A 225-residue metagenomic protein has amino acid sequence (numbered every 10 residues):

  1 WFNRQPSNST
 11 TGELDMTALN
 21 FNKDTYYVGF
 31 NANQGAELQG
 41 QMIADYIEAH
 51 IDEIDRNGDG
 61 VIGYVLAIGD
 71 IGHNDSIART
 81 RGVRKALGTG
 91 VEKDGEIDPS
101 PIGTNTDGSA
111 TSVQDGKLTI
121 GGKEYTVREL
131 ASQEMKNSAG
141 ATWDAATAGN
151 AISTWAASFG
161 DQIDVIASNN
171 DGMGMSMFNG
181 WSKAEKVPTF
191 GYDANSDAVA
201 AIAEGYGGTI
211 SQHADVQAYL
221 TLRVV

Functional and structural regions predicted by a protein language model:
W1-V225: A residue-level marker of the well-folded mature domains of exported/periplasmic proteins
